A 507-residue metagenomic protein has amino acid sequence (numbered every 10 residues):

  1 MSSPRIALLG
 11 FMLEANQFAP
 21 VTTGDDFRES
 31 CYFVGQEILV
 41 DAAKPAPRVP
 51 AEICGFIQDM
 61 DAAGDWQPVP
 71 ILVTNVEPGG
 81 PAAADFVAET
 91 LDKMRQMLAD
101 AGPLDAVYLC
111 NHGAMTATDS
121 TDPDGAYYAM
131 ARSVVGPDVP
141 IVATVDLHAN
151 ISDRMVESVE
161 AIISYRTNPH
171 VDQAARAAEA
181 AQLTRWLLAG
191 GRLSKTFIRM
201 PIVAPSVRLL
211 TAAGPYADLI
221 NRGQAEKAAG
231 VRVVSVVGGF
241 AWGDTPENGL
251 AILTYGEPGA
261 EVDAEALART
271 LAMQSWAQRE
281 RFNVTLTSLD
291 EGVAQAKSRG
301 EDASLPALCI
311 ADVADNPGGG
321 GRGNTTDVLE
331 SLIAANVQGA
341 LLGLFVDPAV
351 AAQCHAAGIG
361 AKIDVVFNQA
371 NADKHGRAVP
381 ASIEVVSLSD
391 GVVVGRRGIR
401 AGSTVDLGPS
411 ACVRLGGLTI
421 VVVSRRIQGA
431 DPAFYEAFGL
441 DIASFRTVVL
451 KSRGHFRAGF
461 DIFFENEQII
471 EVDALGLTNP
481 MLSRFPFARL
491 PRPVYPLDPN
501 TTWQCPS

Functional and structural regions predicted by a protein language model:
M1-S3, D61-D65, P70, Q96-D105 (+2 more regions): Glycine-rich phosphate/diphosphate-binding loops that line cofactor/substrate pockets in enzymes
S2-A62: N-terminal amphipathic/basic leader segments beginning at the initiator methionine
P4, V207-G416, V421, R425: Hard-cation-handling environments
P4-E14, F18, R28, A82-L91 (+3 more regions): Active-site histidine-anchored catalytic micro-motif
T23-D25, G125, R269-M273, N324-A334 (+3 more regions): Short, solvent-exposed amphipathic alpha-helical segments in soluble enzyme and RNA/protein-processing domains
I57-L98: Low-complexity, highly charged intrinsically disordered N-terminal segments that act as targeting/localization
P70, D92, W276, V394-S507: Extended hydrophobic packing segments that form well-structured cores
A177, A181, R185-Q224: Conserved anion/nucleotide-ligand pocket segment
